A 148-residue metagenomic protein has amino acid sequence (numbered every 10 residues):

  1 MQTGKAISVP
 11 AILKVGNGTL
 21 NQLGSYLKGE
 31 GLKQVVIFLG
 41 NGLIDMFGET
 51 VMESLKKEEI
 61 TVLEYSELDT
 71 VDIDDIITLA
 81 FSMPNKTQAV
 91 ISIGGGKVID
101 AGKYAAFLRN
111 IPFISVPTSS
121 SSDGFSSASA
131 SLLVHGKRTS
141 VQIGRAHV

Functional and structural regions predicted by a protein language model:
M1-A89: ATP/NTP phosphate-donor binding region
K5-N17, G96-L108, V134-H135: Short, charge-rich amphipathic segments
A11, N17-G18, G40-N41, I93-G95 (+3 more regions): Fold-independent oxyanion-binding glycine-rich loops and adjacent beta-strand/coil segments at enzyme active sites
L20-N21, I44-G48, G95-Y104, S122-S126: Short glycine/serine/threonine-rich phosphate/pyrophosphate-binding segments that cradle anionic phosphate groups
N41-L43, L63-E67, V90-I93, T118-S121 (+1 more regions): Short, surface-exposed, polar/charged, turn-prone segments marking secondary-structure boundaries
T50-S54, L79, A105-L108, A128-S131: Short, glycine/charged-enriched secondary-structure capping and boundary segments
M83-S119: A short, small-residue-rich loop immediately preceding and capping a beta-strand
F107-H147: A glycine/threonine-rich phosphate-anchoring loop and its flanking beta-alpha core in nucleotide/phosphate-binding
